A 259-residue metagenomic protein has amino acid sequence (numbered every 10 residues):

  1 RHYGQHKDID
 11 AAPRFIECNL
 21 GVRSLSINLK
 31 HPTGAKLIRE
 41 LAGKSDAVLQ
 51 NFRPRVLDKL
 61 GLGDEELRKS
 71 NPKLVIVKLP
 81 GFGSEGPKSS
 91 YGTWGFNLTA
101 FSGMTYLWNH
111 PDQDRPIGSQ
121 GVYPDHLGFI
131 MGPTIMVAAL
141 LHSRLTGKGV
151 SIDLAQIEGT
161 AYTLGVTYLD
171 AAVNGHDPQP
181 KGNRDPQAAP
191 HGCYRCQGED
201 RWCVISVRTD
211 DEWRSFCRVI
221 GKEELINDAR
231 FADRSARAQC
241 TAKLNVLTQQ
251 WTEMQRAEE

Functional and structural regions predicted by a protein language model:
R1-L145: N-terminal helix-loop segment corresponding to the beta1-alpha1 unit of nucleotide/adenylate-binding folds
Y3, A172-Q179: Short Pro/Gly-enriched beta-strand edge/turn motifs at strand-loop
H6, F15, P178-P186, G192-C193 (+1 more regions): Short Gly/Pro-enriched turn/cap motifs at secondary-structure boundaries
S84, Q113-V122, R144-T160, P180-P186 (+1 more regions): Conserved Rossmann-fold dehydrogenase catalytic segment
S84, Y106, Y162, R201 (+1 more regions): Short, acidic Gly/Pro/Ser/Thr-rich loop/turn segments
S102, F129-V150, Y162, V166-N174 (+1 more regions): Oxidoreductase and adenylate-handling cofactor-binding alpha/beta cores
V122-V137, Q156-L164, R208, E212: Mid-domain beta-loop-alpha active-site segment that forms a flexible, acidic cofactor/metal-binding surface
P190-E259: Aromatic-enriched alpha-helical interface/lid elements that frame and gate functional surfaces
